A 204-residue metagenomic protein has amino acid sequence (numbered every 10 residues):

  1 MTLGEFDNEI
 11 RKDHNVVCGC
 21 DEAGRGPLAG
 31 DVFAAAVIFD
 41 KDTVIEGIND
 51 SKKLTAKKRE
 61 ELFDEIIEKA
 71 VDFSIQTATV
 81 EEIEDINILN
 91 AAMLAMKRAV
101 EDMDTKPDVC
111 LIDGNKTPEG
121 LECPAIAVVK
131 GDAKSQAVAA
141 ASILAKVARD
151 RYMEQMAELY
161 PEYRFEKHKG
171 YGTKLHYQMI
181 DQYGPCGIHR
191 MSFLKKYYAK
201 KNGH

Functional and structural regions predicted by a protein language model:
M1-H204: RNase H-like, Mg2+-dependent phosphodiesterase core, and more generally RNA phosphate-backbone-engaging helix-loop
